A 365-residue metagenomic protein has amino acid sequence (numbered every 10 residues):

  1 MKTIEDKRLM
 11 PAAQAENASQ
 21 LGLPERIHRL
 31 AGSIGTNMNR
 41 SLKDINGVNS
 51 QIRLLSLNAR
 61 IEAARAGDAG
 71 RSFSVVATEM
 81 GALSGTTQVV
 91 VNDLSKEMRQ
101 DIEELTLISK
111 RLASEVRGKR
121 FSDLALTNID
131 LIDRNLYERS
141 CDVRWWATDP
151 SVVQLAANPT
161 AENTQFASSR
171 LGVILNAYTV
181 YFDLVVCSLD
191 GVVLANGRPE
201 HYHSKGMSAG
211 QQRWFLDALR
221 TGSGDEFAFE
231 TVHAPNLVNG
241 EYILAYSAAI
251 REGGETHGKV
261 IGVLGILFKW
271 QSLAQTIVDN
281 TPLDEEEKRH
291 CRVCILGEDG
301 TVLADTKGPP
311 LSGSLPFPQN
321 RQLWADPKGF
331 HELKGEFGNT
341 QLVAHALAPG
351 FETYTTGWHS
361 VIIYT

Functional and structural regions predicted by a protein language model:
K7-N49: Cytoplasmic methyl-accepting transducer coiled-coil of chemoreceptors
S33-I61, D93-E103: Alpha-helical coiled-coil
N49-D93: EAAAR-patterned alpha-helical heptad-repeat segments
E115-S223, I277-N280: Extracytoplasmic/periplasmic sensory segments of membrane signal-transduction proteins
A167-A177, V263-P310, P318-Q319: Solvent-exposed, extracytoplasmic
V180, N196-F268, L333-N339: Extracytoplasmic/periplasmic ligand-binding sensor regions of membrane-associated signaling proteins
N239-T281, L342-L347, T353-T365: Conserved beta-strands of PAS-like sensory domains
S314-T365: Extracellular/periplasmic juxtamembrane segments that couple receptor/chemosensory ectodomains to their
